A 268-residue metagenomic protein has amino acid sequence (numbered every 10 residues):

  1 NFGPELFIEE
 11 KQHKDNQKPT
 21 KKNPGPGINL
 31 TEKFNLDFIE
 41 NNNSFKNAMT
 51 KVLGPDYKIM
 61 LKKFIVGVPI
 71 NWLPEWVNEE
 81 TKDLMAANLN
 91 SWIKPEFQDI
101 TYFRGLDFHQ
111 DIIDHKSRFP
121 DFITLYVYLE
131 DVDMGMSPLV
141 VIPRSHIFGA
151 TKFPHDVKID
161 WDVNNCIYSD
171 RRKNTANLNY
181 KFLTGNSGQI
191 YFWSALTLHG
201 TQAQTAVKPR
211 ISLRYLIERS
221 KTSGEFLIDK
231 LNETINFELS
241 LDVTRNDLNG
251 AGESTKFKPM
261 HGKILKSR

Functional and structural regions predicted by a protein language model:
N1-F108: Non-heme Fe(II)-dependent double-stranded beta-helix
S44-A48, L125, T197: Alpha-helical packing segments of well-folded alpha/beta enzyme cores
K58-K62, T124, P138-V141, F192-W193: A structural signal for short, well-ordered beta-strand segments and their strand-loop junctions that often border
K62-F64, Y128, R144, A195-T197: Short, well-ordered beta-to-alpha junction loops that form the rim of enzyme active sites and present histidine/acidic
K63-F64, L125-V127, L213-I217: A structural signal for short, well-ordered beta-strand segments
N78-K181, S223-N232: Catalytic core of non-heme Fe(II) oxygenases with the double-stranded beta-helix
H146-I159, C166-Y168, S187-F192, L196-R268: Non-heme Fe(II)/2-oxoglutarate
